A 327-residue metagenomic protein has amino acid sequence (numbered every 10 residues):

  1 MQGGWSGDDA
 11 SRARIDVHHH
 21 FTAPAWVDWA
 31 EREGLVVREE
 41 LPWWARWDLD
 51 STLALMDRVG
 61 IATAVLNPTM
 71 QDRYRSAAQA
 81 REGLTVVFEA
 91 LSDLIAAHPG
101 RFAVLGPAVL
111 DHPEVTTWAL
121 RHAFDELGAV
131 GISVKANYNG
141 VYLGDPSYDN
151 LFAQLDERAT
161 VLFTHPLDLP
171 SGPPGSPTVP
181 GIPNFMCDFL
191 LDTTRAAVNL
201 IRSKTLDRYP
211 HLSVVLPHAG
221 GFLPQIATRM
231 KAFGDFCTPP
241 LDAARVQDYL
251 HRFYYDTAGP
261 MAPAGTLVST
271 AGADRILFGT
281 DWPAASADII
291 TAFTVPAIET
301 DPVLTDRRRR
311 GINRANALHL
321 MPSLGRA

Functional and structural regions predicted by a protein language model:
M1-V17, T22-T63, D93-A96, W118-H122 (+7 more regions): Mid-to-C-terminal alpha-helical segments outside catalytic/metal-binding sites
D9-S11, H20-W47, P170-T193, M230-L250: Active-site gating loops and adjacent loop-to-helix segments of metal-dependent hydrolytic enzymes
I15-H19, A64-L66, A103-P107, I132-V134 (+4 more regions): Hydrophobic faces of well-ordered beta-strands that scaffold small-molecule active sites in alpha/beta enzyme cores
T22-A25, D72-Y74, D111-P113, G140 (+4 more regions): Active-site environment of divalent metal-dependent phosphoester hydrolases
A62-N199, S203: Active-site gating/metal-coordination segments in enzymes
L127-G131, D156-V161, T178-I182, Y209-H211 (+2 more regions): Glycine-enriched alpha-helix->loop->beta-strand junction motifs that scaffold or abut catalytic
H165-P166, S171, V214-Q225, D256-A258 (+1 more regions): Short acidic/histidine-rich active-site segments
I201-D248: Aromatic-lined glycan-binding groove of carbohydrate-active enzymes
